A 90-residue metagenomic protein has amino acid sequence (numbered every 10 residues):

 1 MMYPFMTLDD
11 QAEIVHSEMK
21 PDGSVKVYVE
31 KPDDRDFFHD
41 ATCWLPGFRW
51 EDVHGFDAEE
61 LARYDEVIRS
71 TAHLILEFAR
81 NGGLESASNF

Functional and structural regions predicted by a protein language model:
M1-H16: Negatively charged, low-complexity tracts enriched in Asp/Glu with abundant Ser/Thr
M2-Y3, D34-D36, D40-L45, G83-F90: Alpha-helical membrane insertion/targeting regions
F5-T7, E30, W50, A58 (+1 more regions): Intrinsically disordered, low-complexity regions enriched in small/polar residues
D10-Q11, M19, E66, F90: Short linear motifs in intrinsically disordered/low-complexity regions
V15-F56: A short, structured beta-strand/loop element
H54-F90: Acidic, low-complexity intrinsically disordered segments
